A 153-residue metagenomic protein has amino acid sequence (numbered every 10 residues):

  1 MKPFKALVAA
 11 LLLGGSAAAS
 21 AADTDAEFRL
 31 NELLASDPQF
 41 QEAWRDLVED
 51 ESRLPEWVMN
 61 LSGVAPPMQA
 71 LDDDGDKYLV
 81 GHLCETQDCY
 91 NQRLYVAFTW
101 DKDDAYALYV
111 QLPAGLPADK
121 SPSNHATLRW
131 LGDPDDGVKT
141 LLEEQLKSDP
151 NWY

Functional and structural regions predicted by a protein language model:
M1-V8: Bacterial N-terminal signal peptides that target proteins for export
G14-S20: N-terminal signal peptide c-region/cleavage motif recognized by signal peptidases
A22-V80, W152: N-terminal secretory signal peptides
D23-F40, A114-Y153: C-terminal partner/receptor-binding element of secreted or periplasmic proteins
L71-D74, F98-D103: A short, structured loop/turn motif at beta-sheet edges
V80-T86, Y109: Short beta-strand segments that buttress and anchor functional surface loops
D88-Y95: Short, surface-exposed coil-to-beta transition loops
D101-K120: Intrinsically disordered, low-complexity regulatory segments enriched in Ser/Thr/Pro and charged residues
